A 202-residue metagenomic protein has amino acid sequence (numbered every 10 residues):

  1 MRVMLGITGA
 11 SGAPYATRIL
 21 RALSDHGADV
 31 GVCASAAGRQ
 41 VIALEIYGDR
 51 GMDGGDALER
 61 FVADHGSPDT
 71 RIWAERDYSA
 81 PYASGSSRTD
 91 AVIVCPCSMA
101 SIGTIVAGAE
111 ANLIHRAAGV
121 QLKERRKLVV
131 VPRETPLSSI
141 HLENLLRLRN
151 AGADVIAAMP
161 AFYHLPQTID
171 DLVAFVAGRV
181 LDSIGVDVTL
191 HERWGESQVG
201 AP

Functional and structural regions predicted by a protein language model:
M1-L128, P136-P202: A cross-family phosphate/adenosyl-ligand binding-site feature
